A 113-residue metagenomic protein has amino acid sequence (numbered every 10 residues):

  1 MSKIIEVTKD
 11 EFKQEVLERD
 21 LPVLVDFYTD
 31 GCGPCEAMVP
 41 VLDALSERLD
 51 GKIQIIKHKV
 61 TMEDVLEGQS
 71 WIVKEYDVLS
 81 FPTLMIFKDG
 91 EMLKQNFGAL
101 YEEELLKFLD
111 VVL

Functional and structural regions predicted by a protein language model:
M1-V23, E104, F108-L113: N-terminal leader/targeting and pre-domain segments
E11, D43-L113: Thioredoxin-like thiol-disulfide oxidoreductase module
E15, C35, Q95-N96: Residues that scaffold the ATP/ADP-binding catalytic core of kinase and kinase-like folds
D20, Y28-G31, S80: Short pre-active-site segment immediately N-terminal to redox-active cysteine/selenocysteine motifs in thiol-based
P22-L24, P40, P82: Short, proline-centered helix/strand-breaking motifs
L24, P34, M62: Conserved SAM-binding loop
V25-F27, H58-K59: Conserved beta-strand segments of the P-loop GTPase G domain that flank and frequently precede/overlap
F27-V41: Conserved redox-active cysteine motifs that mediate thiol-disulfide chemistry, especially di-cysteine Cys-X(1-2)-Cys
